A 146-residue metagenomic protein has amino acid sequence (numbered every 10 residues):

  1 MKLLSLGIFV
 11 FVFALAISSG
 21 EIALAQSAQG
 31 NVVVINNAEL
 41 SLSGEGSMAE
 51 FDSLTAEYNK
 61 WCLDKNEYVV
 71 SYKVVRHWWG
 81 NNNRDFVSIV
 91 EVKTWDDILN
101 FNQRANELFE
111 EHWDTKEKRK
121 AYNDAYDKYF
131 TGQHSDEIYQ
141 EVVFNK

Functional and structural regions predicted by a protein language model:
M1-G7: Positively charged n-region of N-terminal signal peptides that target proteins for export
S5, E21-D85, V92-E110, D124-K146: Short S/T/G/P-rich N-terminal loop/turn motif that feeds into the first structured element of a domain
G7-G20: Bacterial N-terminal signal peptides
H112-N123: Short mixed-charge
